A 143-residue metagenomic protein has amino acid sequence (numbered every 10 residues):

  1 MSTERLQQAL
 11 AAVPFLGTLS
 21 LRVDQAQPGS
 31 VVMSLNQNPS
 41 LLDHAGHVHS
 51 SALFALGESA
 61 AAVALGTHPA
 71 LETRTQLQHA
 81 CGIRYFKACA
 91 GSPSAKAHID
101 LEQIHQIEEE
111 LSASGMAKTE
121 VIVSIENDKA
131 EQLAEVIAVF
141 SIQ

Functional and structural regions predicted by a protein language model:
M1-S34, S40: Non-catalytic linker/capping segments at the edges of enzyme domains
F15, Q27, T75-L77, G91 (+1 more regions): Residue-level preference for beta-strand/loop junctions
G17-R22, H79-R84, Q106-E108: Short structured motifs
R22, G82-R84, K96-H98, S124 (+1 more regions): Residues located in well-ordered beta-strands
L35-Q37, Y85, I99, I142: Hydrophobic residues in beta-strands and at strand termini
N36-A62, T73-R74: Hot-dog-fold acyl-thioester-processing enzymes
A64-E102: Hydrophobic beta-strand-centered segment that forms part of the acyl-chain substrate-binding groove
C89-A90, D100-Q143: HotDog/MaoC-like acyl-thioester-processing domains
